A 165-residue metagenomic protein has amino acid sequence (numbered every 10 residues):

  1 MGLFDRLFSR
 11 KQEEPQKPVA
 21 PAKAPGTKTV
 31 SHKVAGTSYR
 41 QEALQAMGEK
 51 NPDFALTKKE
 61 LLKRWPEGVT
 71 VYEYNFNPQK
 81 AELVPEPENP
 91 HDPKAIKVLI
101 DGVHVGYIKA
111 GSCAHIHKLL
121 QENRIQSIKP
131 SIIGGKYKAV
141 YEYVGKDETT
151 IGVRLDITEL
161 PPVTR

Functional and structural regions predicted by a protein language model:
G2-R165: Conserved active-site motif detector
